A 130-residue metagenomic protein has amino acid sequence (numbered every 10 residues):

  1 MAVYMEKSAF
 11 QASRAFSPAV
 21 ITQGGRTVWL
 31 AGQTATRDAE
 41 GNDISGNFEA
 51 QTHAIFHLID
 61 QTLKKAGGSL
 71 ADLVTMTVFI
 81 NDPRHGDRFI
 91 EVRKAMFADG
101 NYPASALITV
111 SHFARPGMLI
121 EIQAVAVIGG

Functional and structural regions predicted by a protein language model:
M1-H57, Q61-V74, I80-G130: N-terminal presequence-like segments and the immediate start of the first folded domain
